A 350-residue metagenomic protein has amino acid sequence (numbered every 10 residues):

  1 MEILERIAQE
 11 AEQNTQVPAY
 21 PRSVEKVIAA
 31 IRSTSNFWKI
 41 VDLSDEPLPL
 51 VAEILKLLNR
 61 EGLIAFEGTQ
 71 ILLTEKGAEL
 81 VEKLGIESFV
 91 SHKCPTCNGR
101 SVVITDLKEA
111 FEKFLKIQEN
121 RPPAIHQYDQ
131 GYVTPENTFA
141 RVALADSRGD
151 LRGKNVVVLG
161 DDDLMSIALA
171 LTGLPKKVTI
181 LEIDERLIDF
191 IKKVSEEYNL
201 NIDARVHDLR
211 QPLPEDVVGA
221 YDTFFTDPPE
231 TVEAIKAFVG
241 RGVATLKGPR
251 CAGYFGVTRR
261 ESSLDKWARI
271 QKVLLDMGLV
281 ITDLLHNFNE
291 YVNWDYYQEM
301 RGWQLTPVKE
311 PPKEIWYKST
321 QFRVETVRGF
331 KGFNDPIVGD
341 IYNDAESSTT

Functional and structural regions predicted by a protein language model:
E2-K154, M165-L171: S-adenosyl-L-methionine
L171-V178: Conserved S-adenosyl-L-methionine
D184: Conserved SAM/SAH-binding beta-strand->alpha-helix loop
I191-K192: Conserved SAM-binding loop
N199-L209: Conserved SAM-binding strand-loop segment of SAM-dependent methyltransferases
R210-F224, V232: A short acidic, Gly/Pro-enriched loop at the edge of an enzyme's catalytic core that lines a small-molecule cofactor
G240-M300: C-terminal substrate-binding/active-site "lid" region of AdoMet-derived donor-dependent transferases
G278-P336: Class I S-adenosyl-L-methionine
